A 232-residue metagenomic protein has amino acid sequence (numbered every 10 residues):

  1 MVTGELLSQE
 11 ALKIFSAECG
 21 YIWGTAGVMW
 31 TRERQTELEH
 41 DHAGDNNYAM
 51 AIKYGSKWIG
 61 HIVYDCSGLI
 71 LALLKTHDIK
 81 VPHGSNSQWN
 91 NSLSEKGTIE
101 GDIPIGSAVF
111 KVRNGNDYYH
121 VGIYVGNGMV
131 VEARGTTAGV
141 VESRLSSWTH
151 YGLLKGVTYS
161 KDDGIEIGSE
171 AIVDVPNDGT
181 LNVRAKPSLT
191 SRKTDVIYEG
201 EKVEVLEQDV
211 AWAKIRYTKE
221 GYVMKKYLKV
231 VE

Functional and structural regions predicted by a protein language model:
M1, G156-I172, V230-E232: Low-complexity, Pro/Thr/Ser/Gly/Ala-rich linker/spacer regions in secreted, extracellular modular proteins
M1-H77, D117-H120, V131-A133, K155 (+1 more regions): N-terminal capping segments
V2-L12, L71, I79-S147, K155-S160: ...with weaker cross-activation on analogous glycine-rich loops/strands in unrelated enzymes
G24-A26, V112-R113, N127, A133-T136 (+3 more regions): Active-site-proximal beta-strand/loop segments in catalytic clefts of secreted hydrolases
I99, R192-K193: Short, conserved secondary-structure segments in the cores of folded domains
Y124, I172-N177, D195, E204-E207: A structural signal for short, hydrophobic beta-strand segments that form beta-sheets in beta-rich/all-beta domains
T194-V231: SH3/SH3-like beta-barrel superfamily modules
